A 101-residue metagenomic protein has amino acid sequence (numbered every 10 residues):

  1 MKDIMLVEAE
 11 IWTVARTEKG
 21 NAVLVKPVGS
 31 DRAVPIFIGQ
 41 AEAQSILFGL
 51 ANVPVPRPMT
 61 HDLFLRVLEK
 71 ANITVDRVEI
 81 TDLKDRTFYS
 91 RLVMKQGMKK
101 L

Functional and structural regions predicted by a protein language model:
K2-L101: Divalent-cation
